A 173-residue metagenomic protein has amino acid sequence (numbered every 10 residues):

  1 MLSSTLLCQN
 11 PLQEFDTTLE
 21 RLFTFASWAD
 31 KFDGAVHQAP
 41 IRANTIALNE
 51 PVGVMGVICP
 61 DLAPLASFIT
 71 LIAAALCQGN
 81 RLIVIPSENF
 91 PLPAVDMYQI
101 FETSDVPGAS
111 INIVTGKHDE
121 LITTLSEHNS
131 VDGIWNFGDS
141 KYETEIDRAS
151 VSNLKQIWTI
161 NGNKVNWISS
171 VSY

Functional and structural regions predicted by a protein language model:
M1-L6, Q13-T17, E88-L92, G116-K117 (+1 more regions): Short beta->alpha linker loops
M1-N44, A74: N-terminal Rossmann-like NAD(P)+-binding subdomain of aldehyde/semialdehyde dehydrogenases
N10-E14, T18-F23, A29-D30, V54-V57 (+6 more regions): Ligand-binding pocket scaffold of soluble enzyme catalytic domains
L12, R42-T45, N49-C59, S104-Y173: Conserved NAD(P)+-binding/catalytic subdomain of aldehyde/semialdehyde dehydrogenases
L22, L71, M97, I146: Aromatic/hydrophobic pocket-lining residues that form π-stacking "cages" and hydrophobic walls in ligand
H37-V95: Substrate-binding/gating loop at the entrance of the active-site cleft, primarily in PLP-dependent aminotransferase-like
E88, V95-N112: Conserved nucleotide-cofactor-binding alpha/beta core module
